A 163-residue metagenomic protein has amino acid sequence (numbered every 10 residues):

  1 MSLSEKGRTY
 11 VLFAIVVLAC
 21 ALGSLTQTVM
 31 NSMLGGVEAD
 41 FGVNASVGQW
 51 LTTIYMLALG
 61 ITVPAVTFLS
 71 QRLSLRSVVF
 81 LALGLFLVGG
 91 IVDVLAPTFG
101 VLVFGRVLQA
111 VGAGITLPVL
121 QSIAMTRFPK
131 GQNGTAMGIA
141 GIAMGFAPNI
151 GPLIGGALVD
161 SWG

Functional and structural regions predicted by a protein language model:
M1-G163: Transmembrane-helix bundle of Major Facilitator Superfamily
